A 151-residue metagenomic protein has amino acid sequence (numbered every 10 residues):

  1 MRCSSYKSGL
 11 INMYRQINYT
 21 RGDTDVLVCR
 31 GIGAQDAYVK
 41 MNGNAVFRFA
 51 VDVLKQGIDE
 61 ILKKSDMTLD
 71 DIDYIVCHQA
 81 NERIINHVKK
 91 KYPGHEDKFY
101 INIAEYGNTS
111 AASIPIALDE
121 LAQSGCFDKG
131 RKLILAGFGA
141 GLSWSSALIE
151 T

Functional and structural regions predicted by a protein language model:
M1-D52, Q56, F138, T151: Condensing-enzyme catalytic core mediating Claisen C-C bond formation in acyl metabolism
R2, L62, K89: Conserved hydrophobic residues forming the short capping helix/wall of the S-adenosyl-L-methionine
Y19, Y38, D59, K98-I101 (+1 more regions): Short, functionally important structural connectors and interaction interfaces within domains
N42-N44, D70, N102-I103: A short, structure-level motif marking secondary-structure boundaries and short turns
F49-S65, I114-L121: Short, well-ordered amphipathic alpha-helical segments that serve as non-catalytic structural scaffolds within diverse
V53, D59-L69, D73-Y74, A80-R83: Long, repeat-rich segments with strong aromatic
D73-T151: Claisen-condensing/thiolase-fold acyl-transfer catalytic domains that form or cleave C-C bonds in fatty acid
